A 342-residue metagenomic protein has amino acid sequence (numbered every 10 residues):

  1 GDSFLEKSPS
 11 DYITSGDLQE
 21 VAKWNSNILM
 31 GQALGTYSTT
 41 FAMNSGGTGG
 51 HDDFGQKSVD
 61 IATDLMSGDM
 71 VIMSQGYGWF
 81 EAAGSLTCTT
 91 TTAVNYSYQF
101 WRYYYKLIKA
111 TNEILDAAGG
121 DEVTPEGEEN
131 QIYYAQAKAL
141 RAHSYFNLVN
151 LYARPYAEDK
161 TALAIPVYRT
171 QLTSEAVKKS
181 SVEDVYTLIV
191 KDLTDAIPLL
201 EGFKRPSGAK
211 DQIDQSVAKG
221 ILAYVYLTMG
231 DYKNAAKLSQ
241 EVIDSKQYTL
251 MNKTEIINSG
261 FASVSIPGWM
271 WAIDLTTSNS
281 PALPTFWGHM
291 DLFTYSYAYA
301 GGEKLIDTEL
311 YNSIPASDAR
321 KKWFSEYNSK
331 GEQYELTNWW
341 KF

Functional and structural regions predicted by a protein language model:
G1-D60, S239, G301, L310 (+1 more regions): Membrane-proximal, proline-rich intrinsically disordered regions
D11-D17, Q56-V59, R154-T161, G202-P284: Short, surface-exposed recognition loops and adjoining beta-strand edges that mediate ligand/DNA contacts, enriched
S74-Y152, P198-G202: Conserved, well-structured interaction surfaces
N130, V182, K210-D211: Short coil/turn linker motifs that delimit alpha-helical repeat modules in TPR/alpha-solenoid proteins
L151-E183, T187: Short coil/linker segments at helix-helix boundaries
A236-F342: Hydrophobic-face positions in mid-chain alpha helices that act as interaction patches
